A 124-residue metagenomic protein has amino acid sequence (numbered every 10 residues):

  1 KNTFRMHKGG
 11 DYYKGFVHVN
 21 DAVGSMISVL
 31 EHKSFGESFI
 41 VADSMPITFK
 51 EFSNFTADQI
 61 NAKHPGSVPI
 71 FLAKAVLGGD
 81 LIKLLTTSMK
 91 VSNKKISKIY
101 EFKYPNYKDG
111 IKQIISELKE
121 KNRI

Functional and structural regions predicted by a protein language model:
K1-V17, S25: A conserved pocket-lining segment of Rossmann-fold NAD(P)-dependent short-chain dehydrogenase/reductase
R5, G15, M45, G66 (+1 more regions): Residues that recognize and position ribonucleotide moieties
M6-K8, S38, S67-V68, L84: Short, hydrophobic secondary-structure boundary micro-motifs
V19, T48-N54, L77-K103: Conserved C-terminal active-site "lid" loop/helix of NAD(P)H-dependent oxidoreductases that clamps the redox cofactor
N20-V23, I27-E31, I111-I115: Two-component system phosphotransfer/interaction surface
V23, S53, K74, S97 (+1 more regions): Generic structural signal for individual residues within well-ordered alpha-helical segments across diverse proteins
S25, V29-G79, K121-I124: Mid/C-terminal beta-alpha module of Rossmann-like enzyme folds, strongest in SDR-family dehydrogenases/epimerases
Y107-I124: Amphipathic terminal alpha-helices
